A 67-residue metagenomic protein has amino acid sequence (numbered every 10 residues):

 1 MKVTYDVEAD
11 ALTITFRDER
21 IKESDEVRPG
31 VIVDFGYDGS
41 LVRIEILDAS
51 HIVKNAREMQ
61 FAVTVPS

Functional and structural regions predicted by a protein language model:
M1-K2: Absolute protein N-terminus
L12-L47: Amphipathic, hydrophobic secondary-structure cores in small proteins
D38-S67: C-terminal structural segments of small proteins and small subunits
